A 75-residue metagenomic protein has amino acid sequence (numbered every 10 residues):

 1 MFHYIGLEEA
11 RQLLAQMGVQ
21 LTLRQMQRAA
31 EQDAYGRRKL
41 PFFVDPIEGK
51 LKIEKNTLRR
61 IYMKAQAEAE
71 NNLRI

Functional and structural regions predicted by a protein language model:
M1-Q25: Polyanion-binding surface elements
F2, A29-A30, Q66-A69: Glycine-rich loops and low-complexity Gly/Arg-rich segments that provide flexible linkers or classic glycine-based
Q12, R28, R60: DNA-binding alpha-helical recognition surfaces that contact promoter or target DNA
Q16-K52: Major-groove DNA-recognition helix of helix-turn-helix-type DNA-binding domains
E48-I75: A short, Lys/Arg-enriched interface patch at domain edges and termini
